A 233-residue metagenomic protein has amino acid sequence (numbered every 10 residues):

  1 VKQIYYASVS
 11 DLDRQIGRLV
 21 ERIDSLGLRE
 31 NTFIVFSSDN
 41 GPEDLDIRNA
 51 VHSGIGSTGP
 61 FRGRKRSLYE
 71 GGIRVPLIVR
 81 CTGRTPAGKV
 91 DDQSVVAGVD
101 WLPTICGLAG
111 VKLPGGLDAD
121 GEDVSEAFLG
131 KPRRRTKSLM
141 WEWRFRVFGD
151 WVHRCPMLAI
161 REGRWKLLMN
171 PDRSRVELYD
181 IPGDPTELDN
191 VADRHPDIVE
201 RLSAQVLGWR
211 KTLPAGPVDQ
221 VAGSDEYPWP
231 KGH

Functional and structural regions predicted by a protein language model:
V1, C81-P86, P185-E187: Short glycine/proline-rich turn/loop motifs
V1-D11: The substrate-binding groove and active-site-proximal loops of carbohydrate-active enzymes, especially glycoside
S10-N49: Metal-dependent active-site segment of extracytoplasmic phospho-/sulfohydrolases and closely related
Q15-L26, T104, L108, A127 (+2 more regions): Short alpha-helical functional segments enriched in proximate histidine and acidic residues
L28-I34, V75, R135-K137, G163-W165: Loop/turn elements at helix/coil->beta-strand transitions in domains of secreted/extracellular proteins
P42-L68, R84-S94, V99-I181, P230-G232: C-terminal cap/loop subdomain of S1 sulfatases and analogous C-terminal strand-loop tails that border
R74-I78, L102: Structural micro-motif
W101, D150, D172-R175, I181-H233: Long, internal low-complexity/basic segments
